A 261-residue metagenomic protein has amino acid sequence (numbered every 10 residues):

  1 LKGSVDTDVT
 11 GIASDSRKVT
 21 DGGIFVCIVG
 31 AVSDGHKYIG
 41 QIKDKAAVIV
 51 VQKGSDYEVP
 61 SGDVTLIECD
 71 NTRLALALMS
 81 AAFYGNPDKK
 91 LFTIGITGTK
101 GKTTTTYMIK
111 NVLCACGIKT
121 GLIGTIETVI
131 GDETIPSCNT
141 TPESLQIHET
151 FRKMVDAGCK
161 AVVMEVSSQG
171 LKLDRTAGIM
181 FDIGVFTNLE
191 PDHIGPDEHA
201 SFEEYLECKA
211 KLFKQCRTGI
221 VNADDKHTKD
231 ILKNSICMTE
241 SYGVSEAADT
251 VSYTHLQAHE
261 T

Functional and structural regions predicted by a protein language model:
L1-L78, K226: N-terminal leader/targeting and accessory segments in enzymes
D8, D21, K45, K90-F92 (+4 more regions): Short loop/turn motifs at secondary-structure junctions
G22, D44, S55-G62, D156-A157 (+2 more regions): Acidic, Mg2+-coordinating active-site environments of NTP-dependent enzymes
G35, T105-M108, G170-L171: Short glycine/serine/threonine-rich phosphate/pyrophosphate-binding segments that cradle anionic phosphate groups
V48, T65, K119, K160-A161 (+2 more regions): Residue-level detector of anion-binding/catalytic polar loops
L66-E68, T93, T120-L122, G184 (+1 more regions): Conserved beta-strand scaffold positions in the cores of enzyme catalytic domains, especially in NTP/NDP-utilizing
A81-I126: Walker A (P-loop) phosphate-binding motif
P87, V112-E207, K211, N222-A223 (+1 more regions): ATP-dependent carboxylate-amine ligase catalytic core
